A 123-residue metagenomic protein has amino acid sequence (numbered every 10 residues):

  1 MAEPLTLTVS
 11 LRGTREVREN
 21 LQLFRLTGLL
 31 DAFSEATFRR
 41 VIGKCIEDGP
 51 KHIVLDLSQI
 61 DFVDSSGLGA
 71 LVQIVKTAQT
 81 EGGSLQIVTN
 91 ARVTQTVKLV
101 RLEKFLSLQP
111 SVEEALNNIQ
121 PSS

Functional and structural regions predicted by a protein language model:
A2-G43: STAS-typified acidic loop motif
R12-G13, H52, Q109: Short leucine-rich amphipathic alpha-helices used at interfaces
N20, N90, N117-N118: Detector for Asparagine
L29-L106: Amphipathic alpha-helical interaction surfaces in cytosolic regulatory modules
S107-A115: Short acidic-hydrophobic, aromatic-tinged amphipathic segments that line or gate anion-handling sites
I119-S123: A short, charged, amphipathic alpha-helix used as a generic interaction element across diverse proteins
